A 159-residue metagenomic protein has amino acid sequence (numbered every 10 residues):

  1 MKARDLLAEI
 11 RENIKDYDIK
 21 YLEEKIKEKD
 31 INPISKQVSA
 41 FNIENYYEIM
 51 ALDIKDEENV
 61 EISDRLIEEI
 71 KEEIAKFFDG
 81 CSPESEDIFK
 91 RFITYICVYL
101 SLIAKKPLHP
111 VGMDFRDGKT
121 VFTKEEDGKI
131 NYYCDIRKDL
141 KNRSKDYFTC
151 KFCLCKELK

Functional and structural regions predicted by a protein language model:
R4-K159: Cysteine-centered metal-binding/redox modules
